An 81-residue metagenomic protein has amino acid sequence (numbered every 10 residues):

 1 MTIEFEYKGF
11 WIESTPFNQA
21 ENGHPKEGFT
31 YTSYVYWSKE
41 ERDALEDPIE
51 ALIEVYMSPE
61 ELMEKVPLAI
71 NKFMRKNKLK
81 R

Functional and structural regions predicted by a protein language model:
M1-A20: Negatively charged, low-complexity tracts enriched in Asp/Glu with abundant Ser/Thr
F5, I12, Y31-Y36, L62 (+1 more regions): Hydrophobic beta-strand residues in large extracellular and virion-surface proteins
T15-P16, A20-E50: A short, structured beta-strand/loop element
E41-R81: Mixed-charge, Lys/Arg-enriched low-complexity segments
